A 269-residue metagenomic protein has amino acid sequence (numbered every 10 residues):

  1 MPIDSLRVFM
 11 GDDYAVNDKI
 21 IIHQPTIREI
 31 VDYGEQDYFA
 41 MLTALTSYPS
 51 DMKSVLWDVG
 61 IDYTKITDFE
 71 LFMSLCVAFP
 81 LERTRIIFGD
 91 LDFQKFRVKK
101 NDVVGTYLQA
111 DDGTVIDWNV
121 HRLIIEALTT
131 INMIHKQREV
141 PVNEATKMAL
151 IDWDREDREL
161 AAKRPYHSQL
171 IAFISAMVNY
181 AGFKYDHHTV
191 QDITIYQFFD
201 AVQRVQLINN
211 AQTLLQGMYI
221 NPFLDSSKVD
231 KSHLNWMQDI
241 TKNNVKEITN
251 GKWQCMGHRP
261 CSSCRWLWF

Functional and structural regions predicted by a protein language model:
M1-I66, T129-G217: An amphipathic, hydrophobic-aromatic interaction surface with interspersed Lys/Arg that forms lipid/phosphate-bearing
R7, I30, R85, N101 (+2 more regions): Compositionally biased, low-complexity repeat tracts
K19-N119: N-terminal accessory/assembly segment that mediates macromolecular interactions
I61, R122, D157, I240 (+1 more regions): Short, isolated positions within intrinsically disordered regulatory regions of eukaryotic proteins
S74-L170: Hydrophobic, aromatic-lined core segments that form the binding pocket/scaffold for planar heteroaromatic ligands
F183-Y185, T189-S263: Alpha-helical oligomerization segments
W266-W268: Cys/His-rich microdomains that often coordinate metals
